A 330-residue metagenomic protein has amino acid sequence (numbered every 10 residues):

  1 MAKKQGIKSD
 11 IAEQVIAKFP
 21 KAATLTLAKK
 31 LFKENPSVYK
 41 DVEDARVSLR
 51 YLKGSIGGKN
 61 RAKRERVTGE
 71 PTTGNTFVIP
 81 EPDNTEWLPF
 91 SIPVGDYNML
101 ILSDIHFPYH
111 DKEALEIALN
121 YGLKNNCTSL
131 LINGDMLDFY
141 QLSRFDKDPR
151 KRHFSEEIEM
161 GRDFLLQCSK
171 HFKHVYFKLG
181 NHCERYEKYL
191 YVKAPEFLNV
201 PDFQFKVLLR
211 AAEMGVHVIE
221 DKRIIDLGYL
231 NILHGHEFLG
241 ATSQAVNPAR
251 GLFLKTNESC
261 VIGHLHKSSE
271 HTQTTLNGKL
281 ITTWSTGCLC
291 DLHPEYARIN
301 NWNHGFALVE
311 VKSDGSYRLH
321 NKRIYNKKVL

Functional and structural regions predicted by a protein language model:
M1-E13: Short, Lys/Arg-enriched anionic-surface-contact patches
G6-I7, I16-E34: Short, charged amphipathic recognition helices of the HTH superfamily and cognate SANT/SANTA-like modules
S37-T68: Major-groove recognition helix of helix-turn-helix-like DNA-binding domains
G74-K112, L227-G228: Mobile, glycine- and charge-enriched loop segments and immediately flanking short secondary-structure elements within
Y97-M99, S129-L131, L230-N231, S259-V261: Structural motif
L102, F107-A212: Core catalytic region of metal-dependent phosphoesterases/phosphodiesterases, especially metallo-beta-lactamase-like
L208-Y229: Short acidic low-complexity segments
Y229, L233-K322: Conserved beta-sheet core of the metallophosphoesterase superfamily
